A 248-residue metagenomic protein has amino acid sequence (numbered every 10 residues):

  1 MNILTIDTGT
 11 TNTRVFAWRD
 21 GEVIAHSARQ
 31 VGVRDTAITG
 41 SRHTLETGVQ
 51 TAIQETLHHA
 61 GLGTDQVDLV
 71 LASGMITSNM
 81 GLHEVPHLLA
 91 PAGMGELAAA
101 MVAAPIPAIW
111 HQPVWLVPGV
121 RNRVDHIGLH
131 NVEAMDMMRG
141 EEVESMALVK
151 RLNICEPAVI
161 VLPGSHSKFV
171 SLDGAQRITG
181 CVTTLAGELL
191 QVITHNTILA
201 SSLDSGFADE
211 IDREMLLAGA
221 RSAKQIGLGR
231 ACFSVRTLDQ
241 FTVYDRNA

Functional and structural regions predicted by a protein language model:
I3-D7, V67-L71, A158-L162: Short glycine-aspartate micro-motif
I3-T44: Short glycine-rich, Thr/Ser-proximal phosphate-binding strand/loop in the N-terminal lobe of ATP-dependent enzymes
I6-N12, M75, V161-H166, A186: A short acidic Gly-Thr/Ser loop motif
W18, E22-I24, T197-A248: ATP-binding/phosphotransfer module of carbohydrate and carboxylate kinases, centering on a glycine-rich
D20, H58-D65, K150-V159: Secondary-structure boundary elements
R34-S41, N122-S222: Glycine-rich phosphate-binding loop plus the immediately following alpha-helix
L45-A60: Short, well-ordered amphipathic alpha-helical segments that serve as non-catalytic structural scaffolds within diverse
A60-M135, G174: Short beta-strand-loop/turn "lid" adjacent to the catalytic site in phosphate-handling enzymes
